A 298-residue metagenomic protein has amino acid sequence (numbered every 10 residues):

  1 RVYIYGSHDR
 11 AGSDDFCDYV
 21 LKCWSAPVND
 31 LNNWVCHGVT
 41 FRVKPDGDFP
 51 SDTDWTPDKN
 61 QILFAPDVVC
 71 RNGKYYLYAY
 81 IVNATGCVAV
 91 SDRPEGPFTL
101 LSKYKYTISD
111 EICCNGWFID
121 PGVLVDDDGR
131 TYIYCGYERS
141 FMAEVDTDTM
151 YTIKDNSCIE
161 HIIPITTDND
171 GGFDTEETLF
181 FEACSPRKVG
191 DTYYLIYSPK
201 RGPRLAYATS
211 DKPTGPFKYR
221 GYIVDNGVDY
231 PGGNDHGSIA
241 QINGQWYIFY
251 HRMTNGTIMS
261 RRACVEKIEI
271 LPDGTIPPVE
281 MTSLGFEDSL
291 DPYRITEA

Functional and structural regions predicted by a protein language model:
R1-A298: Carbohydrate-active catalytic/glycan-binding domains of CAZyme proteins, especially the secreted or lumenal ectodomains
